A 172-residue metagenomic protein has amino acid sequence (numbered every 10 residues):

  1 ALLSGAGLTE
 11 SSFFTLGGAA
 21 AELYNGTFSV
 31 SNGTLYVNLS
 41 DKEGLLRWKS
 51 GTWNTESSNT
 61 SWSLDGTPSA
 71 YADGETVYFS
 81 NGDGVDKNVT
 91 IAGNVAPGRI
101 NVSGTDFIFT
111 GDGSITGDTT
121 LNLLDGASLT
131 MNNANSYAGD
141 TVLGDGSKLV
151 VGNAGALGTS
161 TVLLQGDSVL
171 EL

Functional and structural regions predicted by a protein language model:
A1, G44, D73-V77: Hydrophobic beta-strand segments of well-ordered beta-sheets in folded domains
A1-N38, S63, K87-V95, N101: Extracellular, surface-exposed repeat/solenoid domains
A6-L8, T52-I100, I108, D112-D118 (+1 more regions): Surface-exposed loop/turn positions within long extracellular repeat scaffolds, especially the passenger domains
T27, N38, K49, Y78 (+1 more regions): Residues in well-ordered beta-strands of folded domains
N38-N59: Right-handed parallel beta-helix/beta-solenoid
